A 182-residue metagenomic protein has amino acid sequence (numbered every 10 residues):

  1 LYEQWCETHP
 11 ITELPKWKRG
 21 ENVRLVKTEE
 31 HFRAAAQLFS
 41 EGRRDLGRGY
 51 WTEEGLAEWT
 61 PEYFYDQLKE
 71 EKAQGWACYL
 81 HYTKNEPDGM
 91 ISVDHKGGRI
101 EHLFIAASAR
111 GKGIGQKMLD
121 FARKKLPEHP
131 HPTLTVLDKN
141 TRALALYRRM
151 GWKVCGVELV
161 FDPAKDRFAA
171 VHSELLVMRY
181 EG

Functional and structural regions predicted by a protein language model:
Y2-R33, G182: Conserved N-terminal entry element of GNAT/NAT acetyltransferase domains
T28, F32, Q37-S108, L119-F121 (+2 more regions): Acetyl-CoA-dependent GNAT
W76, V171-V177: Short hydrophobic/aromatic beta-strand or adjacent loop that forms the aromatic wall/cage of a ligand/substrate-binding
G97, D138-N140, E158, G182: Short, flexible active-site-adjacent loop segments at beta-strand->alpha-helix junctions, enriched in small/polar
H102-D120, L137-A145, R149-M150: Conserved glycine-rich acetyl-CoA-binding loop
L126-V136: Conserved GNAT acetyl-CoA-binding A-motif
L134-L144, V160-K165, A169-H172: Conserved beta-strand-loop-alpha-helix junction that forms the acyl-donor binding cleft
V154-G156: A secondary-structure capping/hinge motif
